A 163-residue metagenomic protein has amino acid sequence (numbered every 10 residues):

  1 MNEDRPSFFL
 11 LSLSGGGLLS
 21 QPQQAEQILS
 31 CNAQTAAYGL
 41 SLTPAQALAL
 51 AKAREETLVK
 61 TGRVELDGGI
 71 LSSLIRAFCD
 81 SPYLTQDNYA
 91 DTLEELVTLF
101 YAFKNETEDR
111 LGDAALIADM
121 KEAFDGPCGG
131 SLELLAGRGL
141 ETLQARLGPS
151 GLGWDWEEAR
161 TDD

Functional and structural regions predicted by a protein language model:
N2-E56: Short terminal alpha-helical segments
L42-A159: Acidic, low-complexity, intrinsically disordered interaction modules
T161-D163: Long, low-complexity, intrinsically disordered segments
